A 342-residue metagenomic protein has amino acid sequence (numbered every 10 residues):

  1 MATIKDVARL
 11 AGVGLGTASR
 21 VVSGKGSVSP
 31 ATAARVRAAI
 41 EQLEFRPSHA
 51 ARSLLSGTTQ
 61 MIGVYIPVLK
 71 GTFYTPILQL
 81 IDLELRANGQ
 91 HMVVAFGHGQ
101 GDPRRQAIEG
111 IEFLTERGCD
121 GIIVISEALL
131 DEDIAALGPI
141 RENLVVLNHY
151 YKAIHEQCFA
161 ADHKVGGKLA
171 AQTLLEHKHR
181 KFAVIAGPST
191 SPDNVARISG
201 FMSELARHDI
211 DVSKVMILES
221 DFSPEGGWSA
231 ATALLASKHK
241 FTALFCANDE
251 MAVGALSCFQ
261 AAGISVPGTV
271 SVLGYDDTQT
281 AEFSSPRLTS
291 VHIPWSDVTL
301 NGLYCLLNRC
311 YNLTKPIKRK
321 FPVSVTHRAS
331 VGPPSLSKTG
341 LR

Functional and structural regions predicted by a protein language model:
M1-Q60, L341: N-terminal helix-turn-helix DNA-binding module of bacterial transcription factors
L15-R20, L55-F73, L80, K181-P188: Short beta-strand segments enriched in small/hydrophobic residues
H49, P67-P76, V94-R105, F159-L169 (+5 more regions): Hinge/beta->alpha junction and helix N-cap segments in small-molecule ligand-binding domains
Q60-Q172, K240: Alpha-helical recognition/docking segments in bacterial nutrient-uptake and carbohydrate-utilization systems
R180-K181, V212-M216, S265-V272: Short acidic capping loops at alpha-helix termini that bridge into adjacent secondary structure
T232-R342: Flexible loop/turn connectors
